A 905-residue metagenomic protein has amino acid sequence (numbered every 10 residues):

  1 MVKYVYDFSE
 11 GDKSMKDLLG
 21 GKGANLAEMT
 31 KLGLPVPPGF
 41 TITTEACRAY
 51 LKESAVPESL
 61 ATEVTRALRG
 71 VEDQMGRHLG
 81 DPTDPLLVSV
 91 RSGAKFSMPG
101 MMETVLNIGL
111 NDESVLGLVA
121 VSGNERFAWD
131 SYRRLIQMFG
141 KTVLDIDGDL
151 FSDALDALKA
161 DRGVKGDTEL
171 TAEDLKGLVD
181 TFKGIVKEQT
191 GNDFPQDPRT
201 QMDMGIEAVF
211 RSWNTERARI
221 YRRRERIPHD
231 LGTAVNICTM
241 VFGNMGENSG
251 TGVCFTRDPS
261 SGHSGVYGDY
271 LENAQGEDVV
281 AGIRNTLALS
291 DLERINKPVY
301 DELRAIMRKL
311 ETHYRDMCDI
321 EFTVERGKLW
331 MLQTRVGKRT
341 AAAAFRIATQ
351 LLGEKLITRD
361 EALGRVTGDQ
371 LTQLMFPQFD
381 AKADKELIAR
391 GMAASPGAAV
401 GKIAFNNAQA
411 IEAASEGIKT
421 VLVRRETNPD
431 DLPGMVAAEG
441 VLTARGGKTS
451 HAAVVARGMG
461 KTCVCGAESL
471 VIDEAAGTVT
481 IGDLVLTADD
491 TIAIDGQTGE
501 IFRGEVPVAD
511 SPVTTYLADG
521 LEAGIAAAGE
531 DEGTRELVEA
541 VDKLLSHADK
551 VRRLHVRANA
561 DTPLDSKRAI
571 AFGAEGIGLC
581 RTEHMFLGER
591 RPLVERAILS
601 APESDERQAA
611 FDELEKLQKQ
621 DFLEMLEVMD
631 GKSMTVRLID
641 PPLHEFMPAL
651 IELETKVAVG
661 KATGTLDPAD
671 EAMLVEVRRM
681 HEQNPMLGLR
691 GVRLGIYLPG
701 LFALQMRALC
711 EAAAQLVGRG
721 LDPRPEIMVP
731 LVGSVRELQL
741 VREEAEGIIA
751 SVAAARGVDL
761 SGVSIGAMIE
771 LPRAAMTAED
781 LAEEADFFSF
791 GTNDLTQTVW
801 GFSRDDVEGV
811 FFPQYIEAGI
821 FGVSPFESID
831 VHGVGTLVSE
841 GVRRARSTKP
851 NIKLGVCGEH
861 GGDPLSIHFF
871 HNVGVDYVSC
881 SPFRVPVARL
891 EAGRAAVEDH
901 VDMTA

Functional and structural regions predicted by a protein language model:
M1-E386, E412, I418-V421, N428-P433 (+11 more regions): Nucleotide/phosphate-binding sheet-loop regions of phosphoryl- and nucleotidyl-transfer enzymes
K13-M15, S395-A437, R552-L554, G833-P850: C-terminal accessory/binding modules appended to enzymatic or scaffolding proteins
P35, K461-G466: Phosphopantetheinylated carrier protein domains
F40, A444-G446, C465-E468, C580 (+2 more regions): Short beta->alpha connector loops at strand-helix junctions that form conserved, small/polar/Pro-enriched
T65-L68, R222-I227, L363-T420, E426 (+5 more regions): Long, charged amphipathic helices and adjacent flexible linkers at domain junctions
R91-S92, V513, E522-A905: Conserved alpha/beta-domain cores
N236, A404, V421-V423, L442 (+3 more regions): Structural motif
E439-R445, C463, G855: A short, small-residue-rich loop immediately preceding and capping a beta-strand
